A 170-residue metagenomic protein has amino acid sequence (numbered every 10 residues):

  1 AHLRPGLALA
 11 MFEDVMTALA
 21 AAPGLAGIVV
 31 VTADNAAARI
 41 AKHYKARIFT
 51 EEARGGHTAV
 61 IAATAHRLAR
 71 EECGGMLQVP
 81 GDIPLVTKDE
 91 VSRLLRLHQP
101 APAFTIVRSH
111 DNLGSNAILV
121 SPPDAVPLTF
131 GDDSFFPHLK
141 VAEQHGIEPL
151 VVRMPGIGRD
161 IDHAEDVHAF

Functional and structural regions predicted by a protein language model:
A1-V31: N-terminal glycine-rich phosphate-binding loop and ensuing alpha1 helix
P23-R47: Acidic donor-binding segment of Leloir-type glycosyltransferases
L25, E72-C73, P100-A103, I147: Short, high-confidence coil segments that cap the C-terminus of an alpha-helix and link into the following beta-strand
I40-G75: Short phosphate-binding loop-to-helix
P80-P84: The conserved acidic donor/metal-binding loop of glycosyltransferases
V86-D111: Conserved donor-nucleotide/metal-binding helix-loop-beta segment in metal-dependent transferases, i.e., the alpha-helix
V120-A142: Short, glycine-/small-residue-rich phosphate/pyrophosphate-handling segment
D133, K140-F170: Conserved alpha/beta core of the MobA/IspD/sugar-nucleotide pyrophosphorylase nucleotidyltransferase superfamily
